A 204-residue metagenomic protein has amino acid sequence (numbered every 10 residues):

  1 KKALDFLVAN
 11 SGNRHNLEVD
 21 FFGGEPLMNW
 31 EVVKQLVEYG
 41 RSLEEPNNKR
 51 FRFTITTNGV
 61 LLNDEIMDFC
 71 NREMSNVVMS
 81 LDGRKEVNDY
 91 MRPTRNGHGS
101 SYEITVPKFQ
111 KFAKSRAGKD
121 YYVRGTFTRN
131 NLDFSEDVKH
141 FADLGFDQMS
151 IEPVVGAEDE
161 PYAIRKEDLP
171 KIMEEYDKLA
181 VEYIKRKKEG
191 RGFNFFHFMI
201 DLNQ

Functional and structural regions predicted by a protein language model:
K1, N63, R165-D168: General structural signal for secondary-structure boundaries
A3-F22, N29-V154: Radical SAM/AdoMet-radical enzyme domain recognition
G24, T126, H197-I200: Short, well-ordered beta-to-alpha junction loops that form the rim of enzyme active sites and present histidine/acidic
E25, R41, R191-F193: Intrinsically disordered, low-complexity regions
L27, R95-G99, Y162-P170: Charge-dense, low-complexity intrinsically disordered segments
E160-Q204: A C-terminal junction/extension of Radical SAM enzymes
